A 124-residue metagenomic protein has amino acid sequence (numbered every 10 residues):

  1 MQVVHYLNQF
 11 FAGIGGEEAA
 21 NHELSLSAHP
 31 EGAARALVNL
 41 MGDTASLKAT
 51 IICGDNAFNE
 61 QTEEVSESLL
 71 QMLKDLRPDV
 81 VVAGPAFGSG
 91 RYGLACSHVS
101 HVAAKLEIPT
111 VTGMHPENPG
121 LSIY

Functional and structural regions predicted by a protein language model:
M1-Y124: Metallocofactor- and cofactor-centric catalytic cores in central/energy metabolism, strongly enriched
